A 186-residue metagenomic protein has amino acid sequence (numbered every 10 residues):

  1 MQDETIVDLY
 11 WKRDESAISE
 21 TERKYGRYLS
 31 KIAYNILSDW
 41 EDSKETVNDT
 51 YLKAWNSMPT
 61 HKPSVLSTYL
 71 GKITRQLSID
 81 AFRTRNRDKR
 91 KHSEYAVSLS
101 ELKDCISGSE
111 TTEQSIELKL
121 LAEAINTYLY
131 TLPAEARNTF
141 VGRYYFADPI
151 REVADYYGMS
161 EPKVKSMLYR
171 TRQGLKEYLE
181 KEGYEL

Functional and structural regions predicted by a protein language model:
W11-E20, S30-D49, Y156, E161 (+1 more regions): Short, charged helix-capping/linker segments at alpha-helix termini
W11-K12, N48-L66: Sigma70-family region 2
T21, Y25, L29, T50 (+3 more regions): Residue-level preference for hydrophobic side chains embedded in well-ordered alpha helices
K24-G26, N35-I36, Y130-T131, V141-P149: Short helix-capping/turn signature of helix-turn-helix
V47, T139, I150: Helix-turn-helix DNA-binding elements, focusing on the entry/boundary residues of the two helices that contact DNA
R75-E94: Arg/Lys-rich amphipathic alpha helix in sigma70-family domain 2
I79, I125-Y128, A134-A136, Y145 (+1 more regions): DNA-recognition helix of helix-turn-helix
S100-Y130: Acidic, proline/glycine-rich intrinsically disordered inter-domain spacer in sigma factors
